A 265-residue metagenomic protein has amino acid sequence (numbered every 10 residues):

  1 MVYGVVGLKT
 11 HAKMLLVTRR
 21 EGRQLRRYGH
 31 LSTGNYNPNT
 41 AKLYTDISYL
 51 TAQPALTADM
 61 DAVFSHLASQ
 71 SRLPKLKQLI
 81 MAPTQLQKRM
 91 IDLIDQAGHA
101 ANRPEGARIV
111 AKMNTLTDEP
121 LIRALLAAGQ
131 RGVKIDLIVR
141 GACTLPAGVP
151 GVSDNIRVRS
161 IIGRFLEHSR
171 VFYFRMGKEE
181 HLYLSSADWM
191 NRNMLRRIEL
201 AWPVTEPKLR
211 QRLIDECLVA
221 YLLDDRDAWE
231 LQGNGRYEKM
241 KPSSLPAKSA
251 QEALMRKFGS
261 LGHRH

Functional and structural regions predicted by a protein language model:
M1-N35, T40, L50, A55-T57 (+1 more regions): PLD/PLD-like phosphodiesterase catalytic module centered on the HKD motif
K42, A55-L73: Prokaryote-biased recognition of long, low-complexity C-terminal linker/tail segments that are poorly structured
Q70-L79, P104-G106: Gly-rich Lys/Arg/Thr-decorated short loops/hinges at beta-loop-alpha junctions or inter-strand turns that position
